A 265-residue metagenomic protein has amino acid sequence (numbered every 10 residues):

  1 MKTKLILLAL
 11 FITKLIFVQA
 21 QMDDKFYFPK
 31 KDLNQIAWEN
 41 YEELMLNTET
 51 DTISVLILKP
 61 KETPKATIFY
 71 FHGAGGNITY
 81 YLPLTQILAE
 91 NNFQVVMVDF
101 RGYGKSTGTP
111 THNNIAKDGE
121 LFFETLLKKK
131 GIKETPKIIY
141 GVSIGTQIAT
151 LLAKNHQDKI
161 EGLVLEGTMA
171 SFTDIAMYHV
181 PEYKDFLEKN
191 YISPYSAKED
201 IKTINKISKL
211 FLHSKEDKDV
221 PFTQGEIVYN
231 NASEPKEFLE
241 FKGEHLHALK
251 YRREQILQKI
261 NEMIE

Functional and structural regions predicted by a protein language model:
K14-N47, I53-L56: An N-terminal hydrophobic leader/cap segment in hydrolases
K65-G73: Short beta-strand element of the alpha/beta-hydrolase
A74-I87: The serine-hydrolase catalytic nucleophile loop
L84, A197, P221-N230: Short alpha-helix in the alpha/beta-hydrolase fold that links the catalytic acid
T85-T107: Conserved alpha/beta-hydrolase
P110-K130: Alpha/beta-hydrolase active-site loop
I148-P194, E199-D200: Hydrolase active-site cap/lid region
I204-N205, L210-H213, D217: Short beta-strand/loop motif that positions the catalytic acidic residue of the alpha/beta-hydrolase fold
